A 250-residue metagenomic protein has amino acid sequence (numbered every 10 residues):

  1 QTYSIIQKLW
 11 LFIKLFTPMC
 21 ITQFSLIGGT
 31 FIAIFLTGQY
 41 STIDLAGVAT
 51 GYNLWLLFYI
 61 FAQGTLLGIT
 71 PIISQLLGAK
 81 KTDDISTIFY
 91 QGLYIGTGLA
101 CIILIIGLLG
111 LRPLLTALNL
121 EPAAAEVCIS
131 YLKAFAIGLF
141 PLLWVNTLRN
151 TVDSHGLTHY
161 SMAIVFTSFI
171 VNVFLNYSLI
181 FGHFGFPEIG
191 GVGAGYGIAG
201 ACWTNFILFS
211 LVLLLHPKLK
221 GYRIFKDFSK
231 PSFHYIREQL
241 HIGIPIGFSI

Functional and structural regions predicted by a protein language model:
Q1-M19, I73-F140, F186-I244: Short alpha-helical transmembrane segments in multi-pass integral membrane proteins
T17-P71, F135-L142, R237-I250: Transmembrane helix-bundle signature of multi-pass secondary active exporters and lipid flippases
T22, L26, T30-A33, Y59-L66 (+9 more regions): Alpha-helical transmembrane segments and their lipid-water interface positions in multi-pass membrane proteins
F31-I34, L45-L108, L142-S161: Small-residue-rich hydrophobic transmembrane alpha-helices
T37-G38, S74, D153, I180 (+1 more regions): Helix-capping/transition residues at the boundaries of transmembrane alpha-helices and the short helical linkers
G96, T151-S178, V192-G195, A199: Alpha-helical transmembrane segments of multi-pass membrane transporters/permeases
L132, P141-W144, L148, V152-H159 (+3 more regions): Short, well-ordered alpha-helical segments in soluble proteins
